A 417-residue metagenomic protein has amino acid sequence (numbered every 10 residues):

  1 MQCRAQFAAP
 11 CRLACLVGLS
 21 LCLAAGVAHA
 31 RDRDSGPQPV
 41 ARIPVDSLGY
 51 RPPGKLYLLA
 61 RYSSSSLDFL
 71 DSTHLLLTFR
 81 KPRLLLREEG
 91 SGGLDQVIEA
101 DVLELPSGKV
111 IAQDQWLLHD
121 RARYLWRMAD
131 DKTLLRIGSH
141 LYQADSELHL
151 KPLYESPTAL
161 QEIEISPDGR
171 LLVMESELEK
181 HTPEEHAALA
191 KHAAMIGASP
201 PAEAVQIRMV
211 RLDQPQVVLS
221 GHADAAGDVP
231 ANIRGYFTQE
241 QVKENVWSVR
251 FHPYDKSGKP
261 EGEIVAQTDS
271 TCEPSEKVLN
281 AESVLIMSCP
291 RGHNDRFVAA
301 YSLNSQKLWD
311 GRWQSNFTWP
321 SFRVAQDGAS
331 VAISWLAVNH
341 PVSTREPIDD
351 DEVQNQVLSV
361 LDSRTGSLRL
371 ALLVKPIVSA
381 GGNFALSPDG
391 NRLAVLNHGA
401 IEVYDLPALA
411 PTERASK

Functional and structural regions predicted by a protein language model:
D32-Y62: A short helix->beta-strand "capping" segment at the edge of beta-propeller domains
P53-L58, K109-Q115, H149-Y154, Q216-G221 (+3 more regions): A short beta-strand motif characteristic of beta-propeller blades
R61-L67, H119-R127, T158-I165, G221-I233 (+3 more regions): Repeated scaffold domains used in trafficking and secretory/extracellular systems, primarily beta-propellers
L70-D71, M128-D130, P167-D168, L279-A281 (+2 more regions): Residue-level detector of Asp-centered blade-edge/turn motifs that repeat once per structural unit in beta-propeller
L75, T133, L172, Y236 (+3 more regions): Hydrophobic beta-strand positions that form the internal "hydrophobic ladder" of WD40/Gbeta-like beta-propeller blades
R80-L94, E177-S199, W335-E352: Short, conserved, GDST-rich strand-edge loop motifs in beta-rich repeat architectures
L368-N383: Conserved blade-ending motifs and adjacent loop-strand segments that build the rim/top face of beta-propeller domains
G381-K417: Blade-level signature of beta-propeller repeat domains, shared across WD40, Kelch, NHL, RCC1 and BNR/Asp-box propellers
